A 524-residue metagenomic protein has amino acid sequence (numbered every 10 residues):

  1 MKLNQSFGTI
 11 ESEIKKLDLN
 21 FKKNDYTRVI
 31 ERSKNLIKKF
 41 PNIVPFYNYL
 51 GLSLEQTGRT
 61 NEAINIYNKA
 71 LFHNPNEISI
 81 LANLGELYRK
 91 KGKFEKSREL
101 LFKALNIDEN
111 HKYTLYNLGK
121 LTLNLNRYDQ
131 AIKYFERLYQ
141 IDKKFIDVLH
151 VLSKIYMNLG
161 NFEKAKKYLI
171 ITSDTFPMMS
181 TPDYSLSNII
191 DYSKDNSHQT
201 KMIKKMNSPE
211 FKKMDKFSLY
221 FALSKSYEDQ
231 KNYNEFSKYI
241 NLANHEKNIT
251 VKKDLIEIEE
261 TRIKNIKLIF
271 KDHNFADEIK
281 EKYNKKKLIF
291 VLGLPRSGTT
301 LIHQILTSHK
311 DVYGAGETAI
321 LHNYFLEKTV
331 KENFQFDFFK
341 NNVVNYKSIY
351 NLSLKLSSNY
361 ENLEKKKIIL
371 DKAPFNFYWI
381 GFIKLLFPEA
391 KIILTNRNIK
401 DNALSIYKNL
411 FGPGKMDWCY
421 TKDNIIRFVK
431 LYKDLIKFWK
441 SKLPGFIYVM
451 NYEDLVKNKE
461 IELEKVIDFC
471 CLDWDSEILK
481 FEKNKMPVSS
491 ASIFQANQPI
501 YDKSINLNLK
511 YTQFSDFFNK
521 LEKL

Functional and structural regions predicted by a protein language model:
K22, Q56, K90-K91, N124-L125 (+3 more regions): Register position in tetratricopeptide repeats
K166-Y168, Y184-S187, Q199-E210, Y220-L288 (+4 more regions): PAPS-dependent sulfotransferases, especially Golgi type II membrane carbohydrate sulfotransferases
E281-F387, T395: Phosphate-binding active sites in nucleotide-utilizing proteins
